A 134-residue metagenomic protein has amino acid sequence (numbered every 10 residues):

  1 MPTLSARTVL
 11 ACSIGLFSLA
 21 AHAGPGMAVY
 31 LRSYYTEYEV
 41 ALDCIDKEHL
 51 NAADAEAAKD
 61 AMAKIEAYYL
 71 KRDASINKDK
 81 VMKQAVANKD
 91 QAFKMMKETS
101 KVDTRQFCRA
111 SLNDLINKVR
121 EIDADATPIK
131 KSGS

Functional and structural regions predicted by a protein language model:
M1-L10: Bacterial N-terminal signal peptides that target proteins for export
C12, G26, K97: Generic anion/oxyanion-binding catalytic loop in active/binding sites
C12-G15, D79: Hydrophobic residues within membrane-embedded alpha helices
S18-A20: N-terminal signal peptide c-region/cleavage motif recognized by signal peptidases
P25-K78, M82: Short N-proximal segments of mature Sec-exported proteins
A58-S134: Compact alpha-helical subdomains of small soluble proteins
